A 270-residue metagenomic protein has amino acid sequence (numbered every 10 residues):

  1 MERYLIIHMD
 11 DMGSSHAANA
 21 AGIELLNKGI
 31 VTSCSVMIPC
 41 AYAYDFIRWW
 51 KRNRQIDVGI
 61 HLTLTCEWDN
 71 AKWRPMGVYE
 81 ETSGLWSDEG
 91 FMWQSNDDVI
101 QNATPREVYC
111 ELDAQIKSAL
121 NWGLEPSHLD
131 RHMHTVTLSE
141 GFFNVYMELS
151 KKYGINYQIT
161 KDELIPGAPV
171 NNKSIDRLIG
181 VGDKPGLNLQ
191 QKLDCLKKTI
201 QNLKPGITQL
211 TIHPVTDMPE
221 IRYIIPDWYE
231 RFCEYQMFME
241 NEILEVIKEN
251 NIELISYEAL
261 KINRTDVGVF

Functional and structural regions predicted by a protein language model:
M1-E67: Active-site beta->alpha N-cap acidic-glycine motif
Y4-I6, V31-S35, Q55-H61, P126-D130 (+4 more regions): Structural preference for beta-strand elements that scaffold enzyme active sites
Y4-S15, D97-Y109: Active-site mouth loops of central-metabolism enzymes
D10-M12, M37-P39, H61-E67, H132-H134 (+4 more regions): Active-site beta-loop-alpha junctions enriched in small/polar residues
G22-K28, Y44-D57, M76-E80, G84-S87 (+2 more regions): Acidic (Asp/Glu)-rich catalytic clusters
A71-I100, P226-Y229: Active-site gating loops and adjacent loop-to-helix segments of metal-dependent hydrolytic enzymes
P105-K173, I179, D183-Q190, K197 (+1 more regions): Catalytic domains of cell-wall/extracellular-matrix polysaccharide-remodeling enzymes, centered on de-N-acetylation
Y157-T160, I225-F270: C-terminal domain-boundary segment and adjacent tail
